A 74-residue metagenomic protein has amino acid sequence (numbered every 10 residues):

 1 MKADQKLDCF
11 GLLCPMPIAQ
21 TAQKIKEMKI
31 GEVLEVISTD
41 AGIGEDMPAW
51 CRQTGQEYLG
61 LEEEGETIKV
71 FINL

Functional and structural regions predicted by a protein language model:
M1-M28, K69: N-terminal first-folded block
D8, I37, F71-N73: Generic structural detector for well-ordered beta-strands
L12, Q20-Q56: Amphipathic, hydrophobic secondary-structure cores in small proteins
P48-L74: C-terminal structural segments of small proteins and small subunits
